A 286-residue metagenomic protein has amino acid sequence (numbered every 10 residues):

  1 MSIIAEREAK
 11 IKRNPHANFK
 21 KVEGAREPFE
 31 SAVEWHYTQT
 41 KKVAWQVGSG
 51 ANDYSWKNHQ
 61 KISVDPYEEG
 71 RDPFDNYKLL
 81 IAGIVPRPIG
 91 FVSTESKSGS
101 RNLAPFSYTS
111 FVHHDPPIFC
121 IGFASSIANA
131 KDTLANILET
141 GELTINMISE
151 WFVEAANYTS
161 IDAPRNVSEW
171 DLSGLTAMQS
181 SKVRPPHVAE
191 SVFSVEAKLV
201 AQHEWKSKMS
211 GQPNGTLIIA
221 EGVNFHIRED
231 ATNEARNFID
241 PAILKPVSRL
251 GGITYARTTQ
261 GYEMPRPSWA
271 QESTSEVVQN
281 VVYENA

Functional and structural regions predicted by a protein language model:
S2-A286: Basic, polyanion-binding surface patches
